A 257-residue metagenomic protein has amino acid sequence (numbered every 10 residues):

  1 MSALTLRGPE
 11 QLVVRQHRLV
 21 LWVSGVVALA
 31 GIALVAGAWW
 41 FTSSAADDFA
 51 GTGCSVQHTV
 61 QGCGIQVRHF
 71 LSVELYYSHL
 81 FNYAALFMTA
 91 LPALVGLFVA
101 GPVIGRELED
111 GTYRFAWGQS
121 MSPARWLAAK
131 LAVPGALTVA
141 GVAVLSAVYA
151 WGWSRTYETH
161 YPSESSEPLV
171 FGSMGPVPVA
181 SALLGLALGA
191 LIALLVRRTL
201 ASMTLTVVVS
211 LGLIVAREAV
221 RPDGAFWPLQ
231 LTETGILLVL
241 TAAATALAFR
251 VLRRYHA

Functional and structural regions predicted by a protein language model:
M1-L29: Aromatic- and glycine-rich beta-strand/loop motifs that create alpha-glucan
S2-A3, G37-Y76, T159-M174, M203 (+1 more regions): Terminal transmembrane helical anchor/hairpin motif
L6-Q16, L71-Y77, S122, W126: Cytosolic juxtamembrane amphipathic/interface segments immediately preceding and feeding into a transmembrane helix
A33-G37, L75, N82, A128 (+3 more regions): Secretory targeting signals
N82-R106: Long, hydrophobic alpha-helical segments
A93-A100, V144, L188, A244 (+1 more regions): Hydrophobic/aromatic residues in alpha-helical transmembrane segments
V103-V133: Helix-loop-helix units of permease transmembrane domains in multi-pass membrane transporters, especially ABC
